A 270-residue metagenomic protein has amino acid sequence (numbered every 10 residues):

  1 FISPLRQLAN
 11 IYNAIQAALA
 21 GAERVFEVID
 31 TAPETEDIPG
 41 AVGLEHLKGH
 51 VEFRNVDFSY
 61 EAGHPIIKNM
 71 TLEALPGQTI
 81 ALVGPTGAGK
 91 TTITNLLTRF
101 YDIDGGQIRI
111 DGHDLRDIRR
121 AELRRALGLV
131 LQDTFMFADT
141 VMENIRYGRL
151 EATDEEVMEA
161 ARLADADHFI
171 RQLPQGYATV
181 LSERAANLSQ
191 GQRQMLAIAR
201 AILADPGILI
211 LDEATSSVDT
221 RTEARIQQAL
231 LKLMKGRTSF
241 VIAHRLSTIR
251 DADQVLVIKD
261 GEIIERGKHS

Functional and structural regions predicted by a protein language model:
F1-V28: Cytosolic ends of transmembrane helices, especially the final helix of ABC transmembrane type-1 domains
I15, A32-T35, L233: Signal-transduction coiled-coil helices of two-component systems
E27, E34, R146: Conserved E/DxxT/N motif and adjacent residues on the DHp alpha2 helix of HisKA-family sensor histidine kinases
T31-A32, R184: Short cytosolic juxtamembrane segments of multi-pass membrane proteins
D37-G40, L44-S270: ABC-type nucleotide-binding domain
